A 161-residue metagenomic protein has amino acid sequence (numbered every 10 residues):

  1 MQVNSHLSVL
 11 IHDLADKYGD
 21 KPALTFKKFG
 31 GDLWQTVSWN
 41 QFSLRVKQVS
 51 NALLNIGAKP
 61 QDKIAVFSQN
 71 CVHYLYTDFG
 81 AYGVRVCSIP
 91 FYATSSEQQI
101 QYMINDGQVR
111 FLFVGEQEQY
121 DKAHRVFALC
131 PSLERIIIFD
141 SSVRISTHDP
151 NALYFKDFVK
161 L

Functional and structural regions predicted by a protein language model:
M1-V3, W34-Q35: Acyl-group handling in specialized metabolite and lipid biosynthesis
Q2-T25: A short N-terminal helical cap/helix-turn-helix that marks the beginning of AMP-binding/adenylate-forming
N4, F67, F113-E116: Active-site-adjacent beta-strand anchor residues
S8, H12, S43, K47-S50 (+1 more regions): Generic alpha-helical structural signal
L10, N55-I56, G83-D157: Structural core segment of the AMP-binding/adenylate-forming
L14, Y18, R45-V46, L129: Hydrophobic/aromatic residues within well-ordered alpha-helical segments
L24-C71, L75-F79, S96-Q101, N151-K160: Conserved AMP-binding/adenylate-forming core of the ANL superfamily
